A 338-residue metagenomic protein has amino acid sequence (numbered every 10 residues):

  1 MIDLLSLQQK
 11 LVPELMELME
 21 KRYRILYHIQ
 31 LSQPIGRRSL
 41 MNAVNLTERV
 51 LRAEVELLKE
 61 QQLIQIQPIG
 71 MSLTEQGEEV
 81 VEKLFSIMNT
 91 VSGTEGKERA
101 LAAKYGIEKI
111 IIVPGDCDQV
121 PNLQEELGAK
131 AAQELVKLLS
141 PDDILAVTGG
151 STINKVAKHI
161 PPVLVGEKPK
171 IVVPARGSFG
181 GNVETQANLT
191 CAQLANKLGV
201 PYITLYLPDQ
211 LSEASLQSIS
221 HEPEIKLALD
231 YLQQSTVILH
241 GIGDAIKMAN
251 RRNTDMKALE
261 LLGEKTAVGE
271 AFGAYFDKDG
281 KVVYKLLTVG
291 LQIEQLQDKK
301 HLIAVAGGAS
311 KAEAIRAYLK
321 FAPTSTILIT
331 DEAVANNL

Functional and structural regions predicted by a protein language model:
M1-I87: Basic, Lys/Arg-rich alpha-helical nucleic-acid-recognition elements, primarily the DNA-binding modules of transcription
Q9-E17, Q76-V80, E98, Q119 (+1 more regions): ATP/nucleoside-binding phosphotransfer catalytic cores, i.e., glycine-rich phosphate-binding loops
T47-E48, L145-V156, F179-G180, G243-I246 (+1 more regions): Gly/Ser/Thr-rich loops at beta-strand to alpha-helix junctions that form or flank small-molecule/cofactor-binding
E60-P141, K158, L164-V165, V183: HTH-adjacent hinge/linker in prokaryotic transcriptional regulators
R99-K109, E167-D244: Ligand-binding beta-strand-loop-alpha-helix segment within the catalytic cores of soluble metabolic enzymes
P161-L164, T254-L259, A317-T324: Short, solvent-exposed amphipathic alpha-helical segments in soluble enzyme and RNA/protein-processing domains
R252-K281: Gly/Ser/Thr-rich active-site loops/lids in small-molecule metabolic enzymes that frequently grip phosphoryl groups
